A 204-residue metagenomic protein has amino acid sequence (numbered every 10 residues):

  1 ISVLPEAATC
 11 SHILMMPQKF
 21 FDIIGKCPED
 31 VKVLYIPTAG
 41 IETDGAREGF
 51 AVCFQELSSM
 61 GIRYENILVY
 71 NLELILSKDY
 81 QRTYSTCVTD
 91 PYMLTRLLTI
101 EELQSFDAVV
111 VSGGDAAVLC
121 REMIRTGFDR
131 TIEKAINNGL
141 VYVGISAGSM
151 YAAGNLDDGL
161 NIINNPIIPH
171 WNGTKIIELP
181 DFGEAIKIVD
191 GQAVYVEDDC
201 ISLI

Functional and structural regions predicted by a protein language model:
I1-A108: N-terminal beta1-alpha1 cap of cysteine-dependent amidohydrolase-like domains
S105, V111-S112, A116-V143, G148-I204: Active-site-adjacent pocket-lining segments in enzyme domains
